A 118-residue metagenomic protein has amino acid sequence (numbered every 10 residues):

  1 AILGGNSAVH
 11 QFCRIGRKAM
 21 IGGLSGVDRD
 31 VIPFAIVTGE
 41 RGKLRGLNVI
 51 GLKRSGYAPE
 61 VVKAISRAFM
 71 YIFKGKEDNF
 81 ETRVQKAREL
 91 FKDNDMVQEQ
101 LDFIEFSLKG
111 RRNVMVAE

Functional and structural regions predicted by a protein language model:
A1-K43: Structural signal for interior beta-strand "rungs" in well-ordered beta-sheet cores of soluble enzyme domains
E40-E118: Terminal amphipathic alpha-helical/low-complexity segments used for targeting or macromolecular assembly
